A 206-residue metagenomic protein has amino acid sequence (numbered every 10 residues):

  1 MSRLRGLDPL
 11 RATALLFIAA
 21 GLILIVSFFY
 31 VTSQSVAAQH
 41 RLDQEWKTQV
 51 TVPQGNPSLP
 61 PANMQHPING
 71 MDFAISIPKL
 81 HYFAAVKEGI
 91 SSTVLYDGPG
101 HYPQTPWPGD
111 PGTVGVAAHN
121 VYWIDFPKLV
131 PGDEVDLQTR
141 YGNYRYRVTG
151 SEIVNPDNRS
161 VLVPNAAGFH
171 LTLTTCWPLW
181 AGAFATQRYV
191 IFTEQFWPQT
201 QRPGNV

Functional and structural regions predicted by a protein language model:
M1-R3: Short, Lys/Arg-rich, polar N-terminal cytosolic tail immediately upstream of the first transmembrane signal-anchor
R5-V206: Solvent-exposed, non-transmembrane regions of membrane-associated and secreted proteins
